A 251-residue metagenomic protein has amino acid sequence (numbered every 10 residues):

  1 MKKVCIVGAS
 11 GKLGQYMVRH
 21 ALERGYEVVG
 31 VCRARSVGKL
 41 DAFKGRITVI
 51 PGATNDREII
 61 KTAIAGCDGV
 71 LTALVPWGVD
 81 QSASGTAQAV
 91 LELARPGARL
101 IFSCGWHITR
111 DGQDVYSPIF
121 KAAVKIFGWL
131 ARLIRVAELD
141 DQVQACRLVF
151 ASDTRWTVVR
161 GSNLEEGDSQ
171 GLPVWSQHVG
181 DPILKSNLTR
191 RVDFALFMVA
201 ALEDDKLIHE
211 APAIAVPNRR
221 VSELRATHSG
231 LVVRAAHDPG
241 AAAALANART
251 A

Functional and structural regions predicted by a protein language model:
K2, S10-K12, A98-F102, D181-A251: Mid/C-terminal beta-alpha module of Rossmann-like enzyme folds, strongest in SDR-family dehydrogenases/epimerases
V4-R24: N-terminal Rossmann NAD(P)H-binding glycine-rich loop of SDR-like oxidoreductase domains
C5, V29, T157: Conserved beta-strand positions in the Rossmann-like core of class I SAM-dependent methyltransferases
E27-V29, R35, A89-D140: Conserved Rossmann-fold NAD(P)-dependent oxidoreductase catalytic core, especially the SDR/UDP-sugar
T48-C67: Conserved Rossmann-fold cofactor-binding substructure of NAD(P)-dependent oxidoreductases
G66, V70-T109, Q144: NAD(P)-cofactor binding segment of oxidoreductase domains
R110-D114, S152, E166-P173, A201-E210: Glycine/proline-rich active-site loop of Rossmann-fold NAD(P)-dependent oxidoreductases
C146-G167: Conserved beta-loop-beta element that borders a ligand/cofactor-binding pocket
